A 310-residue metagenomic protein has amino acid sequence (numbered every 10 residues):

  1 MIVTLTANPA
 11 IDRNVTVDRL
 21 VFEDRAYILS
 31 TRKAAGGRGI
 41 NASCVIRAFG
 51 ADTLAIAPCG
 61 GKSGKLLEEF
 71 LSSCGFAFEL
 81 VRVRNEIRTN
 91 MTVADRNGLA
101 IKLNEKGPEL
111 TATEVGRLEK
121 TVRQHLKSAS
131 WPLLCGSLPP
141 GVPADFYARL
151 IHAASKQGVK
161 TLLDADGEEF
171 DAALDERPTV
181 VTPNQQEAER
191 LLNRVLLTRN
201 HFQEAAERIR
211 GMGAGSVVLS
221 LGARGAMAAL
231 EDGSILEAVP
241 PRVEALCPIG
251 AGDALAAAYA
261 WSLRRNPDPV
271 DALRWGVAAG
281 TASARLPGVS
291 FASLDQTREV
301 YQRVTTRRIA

Functional and structural regions predicted by a protein language model:
M1-I56, G64-L66, E244, A310: Glycine-rich phosphate/adenosyl-contacting loop at the front of the ribokinase-like
D24, A48-A129, E299-A310: Conserved N-terminal subdomain of the carbohydrate kinase-like
C44, T89-V93, G225-A229: Short beta-strand scaffold segments in enzyme catalytic cores
R47, S155, R264: Gly/Ala-rich phosphate-binding loop of Rossmann-like dinucleotide-binding domains, activating on the conserved
S128-P139: Short acidic, glycine-rich surface-loop motifs adjacent to enzyme active sites
A144-S234: Conserved phosphate/ATP/ADP-binding segment of small-molecule kinases
D171, R199-A310: Conserved phosphate-binding/catalytic region of the ribokinase-like
